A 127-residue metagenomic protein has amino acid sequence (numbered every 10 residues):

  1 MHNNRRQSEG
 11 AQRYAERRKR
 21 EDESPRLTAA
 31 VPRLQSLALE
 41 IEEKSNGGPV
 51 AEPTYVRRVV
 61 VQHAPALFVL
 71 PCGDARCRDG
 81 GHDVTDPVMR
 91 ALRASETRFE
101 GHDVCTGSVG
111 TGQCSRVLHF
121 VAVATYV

Functional and structural regions predicted by a protein language model:
M1-A66, V121-V127: Short, intrinsically disordered terminal segments enriched in charged and Pro/Gly residues
N46-V60, A66-T111, S115: Short recognition patches in nucleic-acid-associated and regulatory proteins
C114-A122: Beta-strand-enriched cores of mature, soluble protein domains
